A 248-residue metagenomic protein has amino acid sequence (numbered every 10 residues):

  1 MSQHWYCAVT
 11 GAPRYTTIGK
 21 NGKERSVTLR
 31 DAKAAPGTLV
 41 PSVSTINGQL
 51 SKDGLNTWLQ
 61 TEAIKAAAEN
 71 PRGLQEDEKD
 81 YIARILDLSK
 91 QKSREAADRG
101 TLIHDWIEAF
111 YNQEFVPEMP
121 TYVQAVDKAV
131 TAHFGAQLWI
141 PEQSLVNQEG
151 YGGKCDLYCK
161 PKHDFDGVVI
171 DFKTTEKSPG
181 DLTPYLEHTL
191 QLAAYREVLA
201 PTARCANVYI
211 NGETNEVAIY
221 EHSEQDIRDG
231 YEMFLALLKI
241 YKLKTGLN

Functional and structural regions predicted by a protein language model:
M1-G152: Metal-dependent nuclease catalytic cores that hydrolyze phosphodiester bonds in DNA/RNA, characterized by
H4, G22, V27, G135 (+3 more regions): DEDD superfamily 3′-5′ metal-dependent exonuclease/proofreading module
W139-T245: Mg2+/Mn2+-dependent nuclease catalytic core
